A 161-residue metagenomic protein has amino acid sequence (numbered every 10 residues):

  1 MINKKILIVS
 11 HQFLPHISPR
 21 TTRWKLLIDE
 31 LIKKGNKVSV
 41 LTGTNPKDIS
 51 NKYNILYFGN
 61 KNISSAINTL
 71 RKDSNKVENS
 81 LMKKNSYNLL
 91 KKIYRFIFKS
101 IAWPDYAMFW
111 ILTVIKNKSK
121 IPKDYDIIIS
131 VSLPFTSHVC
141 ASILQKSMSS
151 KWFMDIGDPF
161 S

Functional and structural regions predicted by a protein language model:
M1-S64: N-terminal subdomain of nucleotide-sugar transferases
N3, G35, D124-Y125, S149: A general structural motif
I6, I127, V131, S142-S161: Active-site proximal beta-strand in glycosyltransferases
L26, K33, T113, T136-C140: Short amphipathic alpha-helical face segments that pack within enzyme cores and frequently flank/anchor catalytic
E30, K116-K120, I143-L144: A generic secondary-structure signal
V40-L112: A conserved catalytic-core segment of Leloir-type glycosyltransferases
K52, C140-I143: Short amphipathic alpha-helical segments
S86-N88, V114-S137, K151-F153: Short N-terminal targeting/anchoring amphipathic segment
